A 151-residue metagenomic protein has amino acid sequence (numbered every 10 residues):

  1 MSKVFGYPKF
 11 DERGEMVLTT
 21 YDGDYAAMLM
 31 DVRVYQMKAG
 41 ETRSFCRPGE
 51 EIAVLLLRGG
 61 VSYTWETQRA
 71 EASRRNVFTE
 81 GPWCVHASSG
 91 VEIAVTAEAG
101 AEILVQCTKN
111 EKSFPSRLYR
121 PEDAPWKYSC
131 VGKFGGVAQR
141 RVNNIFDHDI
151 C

Functional and structural regions predicted by a protein language model:
M1-K3: Basic/polar N-terminal segments that are highly enriched at the extreme N-terminus, encompassing both cleavable
D11-S44, E51, S129-C151: A short glycine-rich, His/Asp/Glu-containing loop-to-beta-strand
D24-M28, R43-S44, E51-I52, F78-T79 (+2 more regions): Fe(II)/2-oxoglutarate oxygenase catalytic core
M37-A39, L56, A87, A97: Hydrophobic residues in beta-strands and at strand termini
P48-R69, A87: Glycine- and acidic-residue-biased ligand/ion/polar-headgroup-sensing regions
R69-E71, N76-S116: Ligand-binding loop in jelly-roll beta-barrel domains
G100-C151: Surface-exposed beta-loop interaction hotspot
